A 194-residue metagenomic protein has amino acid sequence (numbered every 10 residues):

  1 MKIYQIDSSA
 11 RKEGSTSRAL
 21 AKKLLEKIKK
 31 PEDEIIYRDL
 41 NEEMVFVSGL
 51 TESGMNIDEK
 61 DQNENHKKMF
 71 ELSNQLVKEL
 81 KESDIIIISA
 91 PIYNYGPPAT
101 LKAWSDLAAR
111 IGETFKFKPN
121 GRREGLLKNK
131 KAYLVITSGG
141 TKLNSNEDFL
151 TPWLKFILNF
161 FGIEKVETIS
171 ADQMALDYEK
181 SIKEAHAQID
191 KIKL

Functional and structural regions predicted by a protein language model:
M1-A90, Y95-A103, Q188-L194: N-terminal beta1-alpha1-beta2 submodule of the flavodoxin-like/Rossmannoid cofactor-binding fold
K2, E34, K130-A132, E164-K165: Residues at the starts of beta-strands that form the adenosine-phosphate
A10-K12, G139-K142, Q173-L176: Short histidine/acidic/glycine/proline-rich micro-motifs that form metal- and phosphate-coordinating active-site loops
K29-P31, L127-K130, F161: A short, structured loop/turn motif at beta-sheet edges
L40, T137, A171-Q173: Active-site donor-binding loop signature of nucleotide-sugar glycosyltransferases
F46, R122-R123, K165: Glycine-rich, flexible loop/turn motifs
K68-P152: Helix-loop-strand module that forms the ligand-binding subsite of alpha/beta enzymes
N144-L194: Glycine-rich phosphate/pyrophosphate-binding loop and the adjoining helix
